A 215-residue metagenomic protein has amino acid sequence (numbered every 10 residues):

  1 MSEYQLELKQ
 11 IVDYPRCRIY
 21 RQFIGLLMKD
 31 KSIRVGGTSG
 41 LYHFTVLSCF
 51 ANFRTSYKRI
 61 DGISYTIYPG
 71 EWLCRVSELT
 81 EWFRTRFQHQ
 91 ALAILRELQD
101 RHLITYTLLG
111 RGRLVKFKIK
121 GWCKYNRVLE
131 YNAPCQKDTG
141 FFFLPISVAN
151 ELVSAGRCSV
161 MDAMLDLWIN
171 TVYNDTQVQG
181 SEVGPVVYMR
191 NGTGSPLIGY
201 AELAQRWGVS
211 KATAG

Functional and structural regions predicted by a protein language model:
M1-L41, F53-E71, W82, N126-M161 (+1 more regions): Positively charged, structured surface patches that bind polyanionic biopolymers
M28-D30, T105-G112, V148-T176: Contiguous hydrophobic segments
L41-A51, L79, L98, S159-N170 (+2 more regions): Short, structured motif recognition centered on aromatic/hydrophobic residues
L47, F117-I119, L144, L167: Generic structural hydrophobic/aromatic packing signal, biased to beta-strands
S48-T55, R127, T171-D175: Short alpha-helix boundary/capping elements
F53-F117, D175-G215: Winged helix-turn-helix DNA-binding recognition segment
G112-Y131: Short, structured interface segments
G121, E130-Q136, C158-S159, W168 (+2 more regions): Acidic, metal/cofactor-coordinating or nucleic-acid-engaging core segments within structured domains
